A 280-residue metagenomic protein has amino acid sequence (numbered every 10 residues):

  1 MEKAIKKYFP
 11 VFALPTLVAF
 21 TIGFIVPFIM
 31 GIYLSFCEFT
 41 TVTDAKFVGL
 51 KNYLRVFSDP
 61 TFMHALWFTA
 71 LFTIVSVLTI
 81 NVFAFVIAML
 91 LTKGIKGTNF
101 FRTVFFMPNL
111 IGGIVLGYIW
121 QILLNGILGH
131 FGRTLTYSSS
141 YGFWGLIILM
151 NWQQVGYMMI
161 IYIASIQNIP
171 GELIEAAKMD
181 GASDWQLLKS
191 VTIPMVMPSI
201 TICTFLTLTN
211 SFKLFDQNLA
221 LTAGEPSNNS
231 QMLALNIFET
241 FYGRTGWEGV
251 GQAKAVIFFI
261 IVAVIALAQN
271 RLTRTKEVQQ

Functional and structural regions predicted by a protein language model:
E2-Q280: A structural signal for multi-pass alpha-helical bundles of membrane permease subunits that mediate small-molecule
